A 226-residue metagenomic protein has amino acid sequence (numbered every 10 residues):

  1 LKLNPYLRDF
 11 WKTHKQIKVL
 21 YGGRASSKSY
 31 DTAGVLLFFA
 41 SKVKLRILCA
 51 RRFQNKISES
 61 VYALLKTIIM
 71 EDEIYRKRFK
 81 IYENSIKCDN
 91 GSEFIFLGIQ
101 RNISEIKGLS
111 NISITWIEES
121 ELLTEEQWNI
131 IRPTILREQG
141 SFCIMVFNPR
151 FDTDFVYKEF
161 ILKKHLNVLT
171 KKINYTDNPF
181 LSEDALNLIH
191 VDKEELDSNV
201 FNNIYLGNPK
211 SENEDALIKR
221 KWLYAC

Functional and structural regions predicted by a protein language model:
L1-K15: Pre-Walker A adenine-sensing motif
T13-V19, L45: Pre-Walker A (Motif I) flank of P-loop NTPase domains
S29-K44: Walker A/P-loop NTP-binding motif
L45-I57: Conserved RecA-like ASCE P-loop NTPase motor core of nucleic-acid helicases/translocases
K56-S113, P209: Inter-Walker segment of RecA-like/P-loop motor cores
N111-W128: SF2 helicase catalytic motif II
L123-D192: ASCE P-loop NTPase helicase motor core
N178-C226: ATPase catalytic-site recognition across NTP-hydrolyzing enzymes
